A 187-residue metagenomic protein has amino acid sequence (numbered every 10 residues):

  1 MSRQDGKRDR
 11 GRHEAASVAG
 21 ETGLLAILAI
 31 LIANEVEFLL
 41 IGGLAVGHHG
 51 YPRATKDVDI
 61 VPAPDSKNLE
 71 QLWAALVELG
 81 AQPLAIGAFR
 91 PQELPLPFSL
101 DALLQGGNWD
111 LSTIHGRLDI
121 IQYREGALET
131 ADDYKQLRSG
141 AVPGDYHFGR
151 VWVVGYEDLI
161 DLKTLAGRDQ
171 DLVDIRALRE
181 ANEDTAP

Functional and structural regions predicted by a protein language model:
M1-P187: Compositionally biased terminal segments of proteins
